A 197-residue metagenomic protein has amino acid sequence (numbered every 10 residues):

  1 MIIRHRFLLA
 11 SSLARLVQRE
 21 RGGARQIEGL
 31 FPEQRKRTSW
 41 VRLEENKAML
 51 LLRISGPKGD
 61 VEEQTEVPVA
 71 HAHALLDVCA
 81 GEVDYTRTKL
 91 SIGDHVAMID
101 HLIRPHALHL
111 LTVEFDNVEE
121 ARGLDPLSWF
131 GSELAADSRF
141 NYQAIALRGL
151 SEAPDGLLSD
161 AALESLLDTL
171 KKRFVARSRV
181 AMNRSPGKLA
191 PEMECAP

Functional and structural regions predicted by a protein language model:
M1-P197: Phosphate-end processing signature that detects enzymes handling 5′-triphosphorylated RNA and polyphosphate
